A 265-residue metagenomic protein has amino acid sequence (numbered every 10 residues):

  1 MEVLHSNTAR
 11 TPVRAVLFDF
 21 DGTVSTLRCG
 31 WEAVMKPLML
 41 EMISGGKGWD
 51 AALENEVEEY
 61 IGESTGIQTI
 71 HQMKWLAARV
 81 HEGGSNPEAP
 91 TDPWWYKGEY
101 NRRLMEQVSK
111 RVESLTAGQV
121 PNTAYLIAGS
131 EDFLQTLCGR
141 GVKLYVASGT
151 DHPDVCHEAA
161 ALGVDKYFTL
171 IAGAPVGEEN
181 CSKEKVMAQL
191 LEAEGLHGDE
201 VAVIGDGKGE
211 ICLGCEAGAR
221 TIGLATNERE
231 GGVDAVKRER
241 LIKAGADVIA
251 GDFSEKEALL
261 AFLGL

Functional and structural regions predicted by a protein language model:
M1-N55: Active-site neighborhood of HAD-like aspartate-dependent phosphohydrolases
E2, A78-D132: Metal-dependent phosphoesterase signature
H5-S6, P12, L17, S109-V146 (+2 more regions): Short, acidic loop-to-helix structural element flanking the phosphoryl-transfer center in phosphate-processing enzymes
E32-G84, R111-S114: Conserved phosphoryl-transfer catalytic core
P121, E131-Y145, G149-P175, E192 (+1 more regions): Substrate-recognition/cap helix-loop segment adjacent to the acidic, metal-dependent catalytic center of Asp-based
C181-G214: Conserved Lys-Pro-Asp/Glu-containing loop-to-beta segment of HAD-superfamily phosphomonoesterases, centered on
V203-V248: Acidic, Mg2+-coordinating phosphoryl-transfer loop and its flanking beta/alpha structural elements, shared across
D247-E255: Short acidic-hydrophobic, aromatic-tinged amphipathic segments that line or gate anion-handling sites
